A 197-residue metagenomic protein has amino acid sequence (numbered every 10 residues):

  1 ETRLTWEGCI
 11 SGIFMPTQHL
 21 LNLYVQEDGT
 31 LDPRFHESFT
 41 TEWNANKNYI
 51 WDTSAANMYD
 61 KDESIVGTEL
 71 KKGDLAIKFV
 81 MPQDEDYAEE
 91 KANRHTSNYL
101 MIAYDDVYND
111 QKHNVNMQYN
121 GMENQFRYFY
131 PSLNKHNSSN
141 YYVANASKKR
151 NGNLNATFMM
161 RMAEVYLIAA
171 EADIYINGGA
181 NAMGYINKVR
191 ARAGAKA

Functional and structural regions predicted by a protein language model:
E1, N22, Q26-A197: Acidic/polar-rich alpha-helix caps and helix-coil junctions
E1-R3, G8: Extended, regular secondary-structure scaffolds
I13: Cys/His-rich zinc-coordinating modules
